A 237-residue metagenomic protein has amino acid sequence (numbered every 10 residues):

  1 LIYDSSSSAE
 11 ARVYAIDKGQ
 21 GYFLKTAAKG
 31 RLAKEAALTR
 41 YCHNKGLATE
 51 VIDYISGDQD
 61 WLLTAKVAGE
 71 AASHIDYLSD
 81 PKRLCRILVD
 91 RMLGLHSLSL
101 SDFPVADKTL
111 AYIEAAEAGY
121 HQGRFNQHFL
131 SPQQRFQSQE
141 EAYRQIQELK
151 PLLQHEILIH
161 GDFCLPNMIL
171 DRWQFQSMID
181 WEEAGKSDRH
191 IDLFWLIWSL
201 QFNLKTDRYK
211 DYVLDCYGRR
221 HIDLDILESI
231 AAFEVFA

Functional and structural regions predicted by a protein language model:
D4-V105: ATP-binding pocket architecture of kinase catalytic cores
A36, A116, H190-I191: Short aromatic-enriched loop/helix-cap "lid" or pocket-rim segments at secondary-structure transitions that line
S97-H160, D225: An alpha-helical support segment within catalytic cores of ATP-dependent transferases
H155-L158, D171-I222: Active-site Asp-x-Gly
F163: Hydrophobic HxD+1 residue recognition
P166-L170: Hydrophobic residue at the +6 position relative to the catalytic HRD Asp in the kinase catalytic loop
R219-A237: Charged phosphate-binding loop/patch that engages nucleotide di/tri-phosphates or the phosphate backbone of nucleic
